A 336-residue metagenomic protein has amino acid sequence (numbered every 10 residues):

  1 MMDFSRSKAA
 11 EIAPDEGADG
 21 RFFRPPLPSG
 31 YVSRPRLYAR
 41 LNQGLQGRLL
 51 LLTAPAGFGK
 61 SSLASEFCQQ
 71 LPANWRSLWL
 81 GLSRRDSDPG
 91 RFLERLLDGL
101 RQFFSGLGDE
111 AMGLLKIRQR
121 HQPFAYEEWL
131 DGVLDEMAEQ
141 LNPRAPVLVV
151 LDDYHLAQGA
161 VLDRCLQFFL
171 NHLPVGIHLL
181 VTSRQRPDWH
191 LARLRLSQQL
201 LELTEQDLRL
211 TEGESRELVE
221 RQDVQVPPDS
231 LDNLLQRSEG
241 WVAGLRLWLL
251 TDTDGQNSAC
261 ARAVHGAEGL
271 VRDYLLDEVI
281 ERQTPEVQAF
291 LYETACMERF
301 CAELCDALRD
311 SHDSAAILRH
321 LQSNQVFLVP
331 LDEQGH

Functional and structural regions predicted by a protein language model:
D3-L41, E110-R118, E217: Conserved adenine-nucleotide phosphate-binding loops and their immediately adjacent elements
A13-E16, G20-R21, R36-L37, S62-E66 (+5 more regions): Alpha-helical sensor/transducer elements of the RecA-like P-loop NTPase core
Q46-L50: Pre-Walker A (Motif I) flank of P-loop NTPase domains
L51, P55-F58, A64-C68, Q167-F168 (+3 more regions): C-terminal boundary/linker of central alpha/beta nucleotide-binding cores
L63-P146, Y154-Q158: Conserved phosphate-binding/catalytic loops and adjacent sensor/switch elements of nucleotide-binding enzymes, spanning
Q70, G99-G106, E136, Q140 (+9 more regions): Phosphate/oxyanion-binding loops and surfaces in catalytic or ligand/nucleic-acid-binding neighborhoods
Q167, L218-R221, D232-R237, A243-N257 (+4 more regions): C-terminal helical "lid" of AAA+/P-loop NTPase domains
